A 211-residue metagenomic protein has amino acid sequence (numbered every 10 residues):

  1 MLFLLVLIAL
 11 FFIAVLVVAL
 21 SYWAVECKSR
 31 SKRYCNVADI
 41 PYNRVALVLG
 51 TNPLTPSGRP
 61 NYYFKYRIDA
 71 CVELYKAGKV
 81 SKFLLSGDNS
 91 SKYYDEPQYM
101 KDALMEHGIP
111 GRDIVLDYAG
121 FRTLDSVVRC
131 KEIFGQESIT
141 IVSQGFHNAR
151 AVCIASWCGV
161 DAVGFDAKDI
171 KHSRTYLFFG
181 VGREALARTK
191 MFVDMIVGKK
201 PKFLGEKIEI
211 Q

Functional and structural regions predicted by a protein language model:
M1-A38: N-terminal type II signal-anchor transmembrane helix that functions as the membrane-insertion/stop-transfer segment
W23-V181: A structural signal for short, hydrophobic/glycine-enriched beta-strand patches
N43, K199-Q211: Short linear elements at protein peripheries
S90-D95, V163, L186-F192, E209-Q211: A general structural signal for short secondary-structure boundary/capping elements
F178-F203: A transmembrane-helix-recognition feature enriched in membrane-embedded lipid enzymes and envelope glyco-/phospholipid
